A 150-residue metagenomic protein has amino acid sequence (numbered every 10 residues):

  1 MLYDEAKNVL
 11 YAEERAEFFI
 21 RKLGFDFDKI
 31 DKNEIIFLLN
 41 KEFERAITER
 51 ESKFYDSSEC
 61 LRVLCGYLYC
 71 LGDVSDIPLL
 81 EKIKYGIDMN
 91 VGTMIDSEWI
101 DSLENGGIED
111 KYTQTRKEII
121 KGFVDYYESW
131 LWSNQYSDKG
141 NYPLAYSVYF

Functional and structural regions predicted by a protein language model:
M1-A6, K29-E51, D73-K84: Amphipathic alpha-helical scaffolding segments comprising HEAT/armadillo-like alpha-solenoid repeats
M1-K29, A145-Y149: Long, acidic/serine-threonine-rich intrinsically disordered regions with weak helical/coil propensity that act as
D4-L10, E51-S52, G107-Y127: TPR-adjacent "capping" and linker segments in tetratricopeptide-repeat scaffold/adaptor proteins
Y11-F19, D56-R62, D88-M94, G122-W130: Generic helix N-cap/helix-start motif at coil->alpha-helix transitions
G66-C70, Q135: Residue-level signature for tetratricopeptide repeat
D73-I120: Long, contiguous interaction/recruitment modules in multidomain scaffold/adaptor proteins
D125-F150: Alpha-helical segment of the N-proximal tetratricopeptide repeat
